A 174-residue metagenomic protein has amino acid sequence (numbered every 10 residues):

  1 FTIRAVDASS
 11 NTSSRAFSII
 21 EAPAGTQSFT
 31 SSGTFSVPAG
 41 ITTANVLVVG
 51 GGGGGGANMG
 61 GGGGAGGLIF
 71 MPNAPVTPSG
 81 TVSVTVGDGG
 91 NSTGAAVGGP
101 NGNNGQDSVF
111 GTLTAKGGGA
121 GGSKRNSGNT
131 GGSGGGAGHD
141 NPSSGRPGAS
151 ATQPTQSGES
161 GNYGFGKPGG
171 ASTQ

Functional and structural regions predicted by a protein language model:
R4-N11, A16-Q174: Glycine-biased low-complexity/repetitive sequence motifs
